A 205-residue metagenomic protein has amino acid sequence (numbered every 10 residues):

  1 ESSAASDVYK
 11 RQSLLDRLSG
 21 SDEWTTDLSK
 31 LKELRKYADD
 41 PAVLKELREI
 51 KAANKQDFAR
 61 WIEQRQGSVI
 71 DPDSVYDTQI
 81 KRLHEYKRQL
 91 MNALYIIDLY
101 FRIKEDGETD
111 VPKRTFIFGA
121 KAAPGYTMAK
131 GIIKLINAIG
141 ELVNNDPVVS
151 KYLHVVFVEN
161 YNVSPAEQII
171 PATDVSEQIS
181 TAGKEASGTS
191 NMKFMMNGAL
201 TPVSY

Functional and structural regions predicted by a protein language model:
E1-A5, Y9: Single conserved hydrophobic/aromatic residue that forms the stacking wall/gate of nucleotide- or nucleobase-binding
K10-A38, E46-K51, K55: Terminal amphipathic helices with adjacent charged low-complexity linkers/tails
K30, P41-N92, I96-Y205: C-terminal amphipathic alpha-helical interaction region
